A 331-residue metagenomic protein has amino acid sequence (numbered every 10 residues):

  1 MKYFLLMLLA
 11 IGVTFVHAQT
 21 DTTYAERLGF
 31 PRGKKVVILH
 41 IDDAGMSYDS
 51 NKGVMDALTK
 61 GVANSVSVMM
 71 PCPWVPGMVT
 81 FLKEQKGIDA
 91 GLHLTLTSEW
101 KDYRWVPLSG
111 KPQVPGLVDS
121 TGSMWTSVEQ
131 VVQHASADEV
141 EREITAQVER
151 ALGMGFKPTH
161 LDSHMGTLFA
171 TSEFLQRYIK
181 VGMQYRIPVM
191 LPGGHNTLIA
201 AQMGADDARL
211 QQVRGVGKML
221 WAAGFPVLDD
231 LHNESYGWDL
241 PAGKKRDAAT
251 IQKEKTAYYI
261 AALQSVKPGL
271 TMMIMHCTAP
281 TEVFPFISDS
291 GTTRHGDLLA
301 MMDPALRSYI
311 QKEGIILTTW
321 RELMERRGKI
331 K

Functional and structural regions predicted by a protein language model:
M1-T22: Bacterial Sec-dependent N-terminal signal peptides
A18-I38: N-terminal pre-catalytic segment of deacetylase/amide-hydrolase enzymes
R27-G29, V54-K60, G77-D89, V106-D119 (+4 more regions): Acidic (Asp/Glu)-rich catalytic clusters
V36-I38, A63-S67, G87-H93, P158-D162 (+3 more regions): Structural preference for beta-strand elements that scaffold enzyme active sites
Y48-C72: A short alpha/beta connector and helix-capping loop motif
G87-T145: Substrate-binding cleft of extracellular glycoside hydrolase catalytic domains
A137-L228, N233, Q252-K253, Q264: Catalytic domains of cell-wall/extracellular-matrix polysaccharide-remodeling enzymes, centered on de-N-acetylation
V189, F286-K331: C-terminal domain-boundary segment and adjacent tail
